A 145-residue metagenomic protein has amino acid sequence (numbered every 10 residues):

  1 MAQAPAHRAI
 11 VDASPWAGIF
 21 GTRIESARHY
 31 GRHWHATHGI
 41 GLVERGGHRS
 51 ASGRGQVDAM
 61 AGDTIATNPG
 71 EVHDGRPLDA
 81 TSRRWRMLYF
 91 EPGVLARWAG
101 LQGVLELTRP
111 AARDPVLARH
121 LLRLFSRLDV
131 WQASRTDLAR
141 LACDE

Functional and structural regions predicted by a protein language model:
R8-E106: N-terminal regulatory/effector-sensing and dimerization cores that precede helix-turn-helix DNA-binding domains
L101-E145: Amphipathic alpha-helical segments enriched in hydrophobic/aromatic residues interleaved with Lys/Arg
